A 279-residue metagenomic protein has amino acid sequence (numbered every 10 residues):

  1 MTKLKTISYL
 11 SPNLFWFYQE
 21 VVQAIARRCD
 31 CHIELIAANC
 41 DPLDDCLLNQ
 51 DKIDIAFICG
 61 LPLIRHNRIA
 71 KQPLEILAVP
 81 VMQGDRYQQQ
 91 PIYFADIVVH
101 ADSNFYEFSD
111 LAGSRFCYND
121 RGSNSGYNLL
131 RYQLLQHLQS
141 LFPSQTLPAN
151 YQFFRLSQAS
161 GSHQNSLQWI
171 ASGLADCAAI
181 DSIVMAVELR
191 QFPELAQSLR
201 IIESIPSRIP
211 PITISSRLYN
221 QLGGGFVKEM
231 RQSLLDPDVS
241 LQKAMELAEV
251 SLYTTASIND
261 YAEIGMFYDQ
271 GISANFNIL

Functional and structural regions predicted by a protein language model:
T2-R28, A38, Q89-S166, L241-S251 (+1 more regions): Bilobed "Venus flytrap"/periplasmic-binding protein-like clamshell domains and structurally analogous long
C31-D41: A short beta-strand-loop structural module common to alpha/beta enzyme folds
I33, G225-L279: Segments of small-molecule ligand-sensing domains
N39-C40, C59, S162, D181: Short loop/turn segments at beta->alpha junctions
L43-L47, I53, L63, H163-W169 (+1 more regions): Short, hydrophobic alpha-helical packing/hinge segments within bilobed ligand-binding/sensory domains
L47-D110: Acidic, polar ligand-binding/catalytic clefts
F57-K71, L135-Q136, W169-S172, D176-A196: A ligand-binding cleft/hinge motif common to bilobed small-molecule-binding domains
A78-F94, P193-R231, E246-N259: Periplasmic-binding protein-like
